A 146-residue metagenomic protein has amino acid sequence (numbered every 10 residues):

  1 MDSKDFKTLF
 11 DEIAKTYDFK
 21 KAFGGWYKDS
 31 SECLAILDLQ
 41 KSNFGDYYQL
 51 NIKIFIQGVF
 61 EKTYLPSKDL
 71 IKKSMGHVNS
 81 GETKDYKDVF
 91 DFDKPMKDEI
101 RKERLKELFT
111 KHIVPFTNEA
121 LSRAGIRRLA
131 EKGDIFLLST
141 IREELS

Functional and structural regions predicted by a protein language model:
M1-L9, K28-S146: Intrinsically disordered, low-complexity regulatory regions enriched in serine/threonine/proline and acidic residues
K15-W26: Short secondary-structure junctions
